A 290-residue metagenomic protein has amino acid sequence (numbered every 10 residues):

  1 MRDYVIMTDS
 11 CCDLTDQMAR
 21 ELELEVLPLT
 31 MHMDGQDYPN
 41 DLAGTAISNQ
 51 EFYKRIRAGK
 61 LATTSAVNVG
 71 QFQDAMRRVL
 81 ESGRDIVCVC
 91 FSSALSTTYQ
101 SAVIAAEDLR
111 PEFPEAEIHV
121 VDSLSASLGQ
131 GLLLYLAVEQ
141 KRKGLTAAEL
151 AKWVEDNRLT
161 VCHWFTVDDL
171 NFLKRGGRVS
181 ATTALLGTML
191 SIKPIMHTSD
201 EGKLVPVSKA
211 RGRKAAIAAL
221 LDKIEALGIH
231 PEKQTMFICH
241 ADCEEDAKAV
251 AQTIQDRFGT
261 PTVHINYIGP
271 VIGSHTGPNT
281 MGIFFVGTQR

Functional and structural regions predicted by a protein language model:
R2-D3, C11-E25, T30-H32, Q36 (+4 more regions): Mixed-charge interfacial surface used for oligomerization/domain docking and macromolecular partner engagement
V5-A66, Q71: N-terminal glycine-rich anion-binding loop in soluble enzyme alpha/beta folds
V5-M7, I86-C88, I268: Short glycine-aspartate micro-motif
A46-Y53, M76, E81, D108: A short glycine/small-residue-enriched secondary-structure motif
R57-L95, Q100-A105, A151: Glycine-rich phosphate- or other oxyanion-binding loops that anchor nucleotides, phosphorylated ligands
R84-C88, A116-V121: Short, flexible active-site-proximal loops enriched in glycine and acidic residues
